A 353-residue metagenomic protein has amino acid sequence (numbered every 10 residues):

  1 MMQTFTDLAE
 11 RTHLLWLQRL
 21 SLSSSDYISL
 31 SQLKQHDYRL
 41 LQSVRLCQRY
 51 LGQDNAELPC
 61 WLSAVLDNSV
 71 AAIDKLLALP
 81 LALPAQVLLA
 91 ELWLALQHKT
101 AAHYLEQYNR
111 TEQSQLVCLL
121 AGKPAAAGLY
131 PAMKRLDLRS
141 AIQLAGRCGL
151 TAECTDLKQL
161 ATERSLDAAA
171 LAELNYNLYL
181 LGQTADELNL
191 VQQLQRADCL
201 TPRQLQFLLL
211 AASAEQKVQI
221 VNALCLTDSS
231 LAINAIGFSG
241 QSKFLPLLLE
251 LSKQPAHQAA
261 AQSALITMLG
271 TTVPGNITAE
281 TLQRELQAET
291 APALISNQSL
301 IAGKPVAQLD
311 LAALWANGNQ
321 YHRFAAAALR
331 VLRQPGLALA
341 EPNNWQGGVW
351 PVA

Functional and structural regions predicted by a protein language model:
M1-A102, Q107-Q113, L120-A127, A145 (+4 more regions): N-terminal alpha-helical scaffold/docking segments in eukaryotic complex subunits
R45-R49, N68-L79, Q97-Y108, G122-R135 (+8 more regions): Amphipathic alpha-helical scaffolding segments comprising HEAT/armadillo-like alpha-solenoid repeats
Q53-L58, P80-V87, Q107-Q115, M133-I142 (+5 more regions): Generic helix N-cap/helix-start motif at coil->alpha-helix transitions
W61, V87-E91, Q115-L120, Q143-R147 (+6 more regions): Residue-level signature of alpha-solenoid helical repeat scaffolds
T162, K253, L265-I266, V331: Short amphipathic alpha-helical surface patches that mediate protein-protein
P202-Q216: Acidic, glycine-rich loop-and-beta core segments that form the ion-binding/anion-interacting portion of active sites
S263-A302: C-terminal structural cap/anchor segments
